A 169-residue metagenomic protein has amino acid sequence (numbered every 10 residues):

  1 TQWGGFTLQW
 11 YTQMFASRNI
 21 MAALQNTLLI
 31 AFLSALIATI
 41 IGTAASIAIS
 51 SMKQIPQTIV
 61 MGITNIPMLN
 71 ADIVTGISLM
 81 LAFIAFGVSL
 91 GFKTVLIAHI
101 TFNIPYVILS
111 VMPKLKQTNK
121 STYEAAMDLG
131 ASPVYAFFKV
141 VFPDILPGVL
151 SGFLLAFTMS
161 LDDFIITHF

Functional and structural regions predicted by a protein language model:
T1, T12-K116, D144, G148 (+2 more regions): Membrane-water interface segments at the C-terminal ends of transmembrane alpha-helices in multi-pass inner-membrane
T1-L8, F169: Peri-membrane helix termini and adjoining interfacial loops of integral membrane proteins
G4-T7, K114-E124, P133-Y135, L146 (+1 more regions): Transmembrane helix boundary and interhelical loop/hinge segments in multi-pass membrane proteins
I49, A125-A126: Short loop immediately C-terminal to the Walker-B catalytic DE motif in ABC-type ATPase nucleotide-binding domains
V74, Y135-A136: Residues in the helix-turn-helix
L129-G130, P143: Glycine/proline-centered hinge or cleavage motifs at structural transition points of membrane proteins
